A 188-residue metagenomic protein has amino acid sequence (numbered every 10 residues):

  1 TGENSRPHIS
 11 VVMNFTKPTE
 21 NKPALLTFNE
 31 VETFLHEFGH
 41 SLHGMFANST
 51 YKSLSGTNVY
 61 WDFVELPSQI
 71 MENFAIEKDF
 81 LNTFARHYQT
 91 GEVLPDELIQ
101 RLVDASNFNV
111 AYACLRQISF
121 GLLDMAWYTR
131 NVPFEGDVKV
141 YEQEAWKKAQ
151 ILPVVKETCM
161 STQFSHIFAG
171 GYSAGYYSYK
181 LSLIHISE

Functional and structural regions predicted by a protein language model:
T1-S187: Cation-handling catalytic/transport regions enriched in His/Asp/Glu
